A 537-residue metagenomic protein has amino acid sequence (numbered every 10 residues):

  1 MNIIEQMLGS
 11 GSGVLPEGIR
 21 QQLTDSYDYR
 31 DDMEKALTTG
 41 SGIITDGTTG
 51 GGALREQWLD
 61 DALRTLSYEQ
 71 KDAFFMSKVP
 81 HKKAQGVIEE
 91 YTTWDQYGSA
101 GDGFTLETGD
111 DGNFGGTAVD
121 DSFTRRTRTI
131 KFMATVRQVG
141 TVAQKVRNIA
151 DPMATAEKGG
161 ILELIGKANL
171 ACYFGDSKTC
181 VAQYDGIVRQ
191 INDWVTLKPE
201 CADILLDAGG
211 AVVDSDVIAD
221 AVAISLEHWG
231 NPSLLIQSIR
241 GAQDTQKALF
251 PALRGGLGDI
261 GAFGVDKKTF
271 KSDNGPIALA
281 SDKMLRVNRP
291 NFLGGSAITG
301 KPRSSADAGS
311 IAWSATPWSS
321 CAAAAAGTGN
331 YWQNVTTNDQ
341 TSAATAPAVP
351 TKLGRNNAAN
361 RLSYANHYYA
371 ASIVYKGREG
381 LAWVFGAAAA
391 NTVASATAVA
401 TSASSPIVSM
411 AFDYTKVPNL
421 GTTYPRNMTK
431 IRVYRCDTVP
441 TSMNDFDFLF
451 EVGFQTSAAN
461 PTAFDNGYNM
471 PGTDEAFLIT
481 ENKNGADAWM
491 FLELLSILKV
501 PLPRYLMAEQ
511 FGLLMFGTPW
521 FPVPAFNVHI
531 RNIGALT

Functional and structural regions predicted by a protein language model:
M1-Y331, N366, T401, S405-V408 (+2 more regions): Flexible, glycine/threonine- and acidic-rich loop/arm segments that mediate assembly and lattice contacts in viral
I218-V222, R378, W383-F385, D437: Structured alpha-helical segments in the cores of large, soluble enzyme domains
S304-S363, A403-T429, D465: Conserved aromatic anchor
R361-R378, K430: Beta-strand-rich modules
Y369-I373, F412, V433-Y434, D465: An aromatic-rich alpha-helical recognition segment common to small helix-rich domains
K376-S404, F448: Extracellular fibronectin type III
T429-M443: Extracellular low-complexity, O-glycosylation-prone stalks/linkers
